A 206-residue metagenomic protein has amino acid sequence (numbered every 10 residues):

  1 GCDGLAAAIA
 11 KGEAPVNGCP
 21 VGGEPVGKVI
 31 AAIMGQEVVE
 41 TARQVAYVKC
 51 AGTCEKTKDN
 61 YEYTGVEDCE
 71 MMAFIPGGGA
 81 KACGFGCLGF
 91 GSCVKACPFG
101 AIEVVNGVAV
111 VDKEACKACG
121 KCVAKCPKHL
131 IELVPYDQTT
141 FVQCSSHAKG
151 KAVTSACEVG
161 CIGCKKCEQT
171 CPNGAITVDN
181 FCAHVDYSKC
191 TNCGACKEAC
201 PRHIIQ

Functional and structural regions predicted by a protein language model:
G1-T170, G174-T177, K197-A199, H203-Q206: Ferredoxin-type iron-sulfur electron-transfer modules and their immediate structural context
A14, A183-H184: Surface-exposed aromatic
A109, C182-A183: Hydrophobic residues embedded in beta-strands of well-ordered beta-sheets
